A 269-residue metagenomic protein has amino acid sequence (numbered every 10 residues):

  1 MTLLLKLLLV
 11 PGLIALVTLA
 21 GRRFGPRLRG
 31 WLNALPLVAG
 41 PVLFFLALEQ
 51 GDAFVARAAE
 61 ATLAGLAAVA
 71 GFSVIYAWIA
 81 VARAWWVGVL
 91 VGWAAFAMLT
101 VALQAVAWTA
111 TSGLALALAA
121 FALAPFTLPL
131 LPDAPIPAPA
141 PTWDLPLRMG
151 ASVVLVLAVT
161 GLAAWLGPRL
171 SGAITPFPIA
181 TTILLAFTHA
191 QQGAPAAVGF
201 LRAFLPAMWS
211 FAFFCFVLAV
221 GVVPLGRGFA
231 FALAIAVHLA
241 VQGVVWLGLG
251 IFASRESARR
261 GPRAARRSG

Functional and structural regions predicted by a protein language model:
M1-V10, L32-P36, G51-A68, A110-A120 (+1 more regions): Structural signature of hydrophobic alpha-helical transmembrane segments
I14-R27, A70-A84, F126-P137, L185-A196 (+1 more regions): C-terminal ends of transmembrane helices
V17-F24, R29-L35, L46, A77 (+3 more regions): A structural feature that tracks compact, well-ordered secondary-structure segments with a strong bias toward
L28-P36, R83-A94, S112-L118, P137-A151 (+1 more regions): Cytoplasmic-side transmembrane-helix entry/capping segments in multi-pass membrane proteins
L46-A47, V101-W108, V154-W165, F211-R227: Hydrophobic alpha-helical transmembrane segments in multi-pass integral membrane proteins
D52-A64, G71-A115: Membrane-interface helix-loop-helix junctions at boundaries between adjacent transmembrane segments
L118-F121, P178-I179, F229-V244: Small-residue-rich transmembrane alpha-helices that serve as helix-helix interface/gating elements in multipass
L130, A134-L170: Selected transmembrane alpha-helices and immediately adjacent juxtamembrane segments of polytopic inner-membrane
